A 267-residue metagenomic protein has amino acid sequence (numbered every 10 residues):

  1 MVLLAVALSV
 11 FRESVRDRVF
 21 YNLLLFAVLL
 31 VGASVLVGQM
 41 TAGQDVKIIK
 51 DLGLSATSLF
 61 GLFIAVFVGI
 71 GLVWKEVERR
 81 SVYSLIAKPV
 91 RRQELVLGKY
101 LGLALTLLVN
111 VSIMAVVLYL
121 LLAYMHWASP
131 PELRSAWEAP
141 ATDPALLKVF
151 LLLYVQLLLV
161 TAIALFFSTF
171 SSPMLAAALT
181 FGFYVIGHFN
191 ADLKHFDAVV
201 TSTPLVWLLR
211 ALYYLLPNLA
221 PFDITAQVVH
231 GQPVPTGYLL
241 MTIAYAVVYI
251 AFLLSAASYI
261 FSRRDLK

Functional and structural regions predicted by a protein language model:
M1-Y21: Aromatic- and glycine-rich beta-strand/loop motifs that create alpha-glucan
V2-A5, V200-V229: Short hydrophobic, aromatic-rich alpha-helical segments embedded in or entering the lipid bilayer of multi-pass
E13, W74, L85-A87, A164 (+1 more regions): Helix-capping/transition residues at the boundaries of transmembrane alpha-helices and the short helical linkers
L25-V28, A176-H188: Central hydrophobic cores of alpha-helical transmembrane segments in multi-pass integral membrane proteins
V31-L72, V96-P173, L209-Y213, I224 (+1 more regions): Secretory targeting signals
D45, V66-I86, V90-R92: Transmembrane helix boundary and interhelical loop/hinge segments in multi-pass membrane proteins
L175-A176, Y184, S262-K267: Short cytosolic juxtamembrane segments of multi-pass membrane proteins
A226-K267: Alpha-helical transmembrane segments of multi-pass membrane transporters/translocases
